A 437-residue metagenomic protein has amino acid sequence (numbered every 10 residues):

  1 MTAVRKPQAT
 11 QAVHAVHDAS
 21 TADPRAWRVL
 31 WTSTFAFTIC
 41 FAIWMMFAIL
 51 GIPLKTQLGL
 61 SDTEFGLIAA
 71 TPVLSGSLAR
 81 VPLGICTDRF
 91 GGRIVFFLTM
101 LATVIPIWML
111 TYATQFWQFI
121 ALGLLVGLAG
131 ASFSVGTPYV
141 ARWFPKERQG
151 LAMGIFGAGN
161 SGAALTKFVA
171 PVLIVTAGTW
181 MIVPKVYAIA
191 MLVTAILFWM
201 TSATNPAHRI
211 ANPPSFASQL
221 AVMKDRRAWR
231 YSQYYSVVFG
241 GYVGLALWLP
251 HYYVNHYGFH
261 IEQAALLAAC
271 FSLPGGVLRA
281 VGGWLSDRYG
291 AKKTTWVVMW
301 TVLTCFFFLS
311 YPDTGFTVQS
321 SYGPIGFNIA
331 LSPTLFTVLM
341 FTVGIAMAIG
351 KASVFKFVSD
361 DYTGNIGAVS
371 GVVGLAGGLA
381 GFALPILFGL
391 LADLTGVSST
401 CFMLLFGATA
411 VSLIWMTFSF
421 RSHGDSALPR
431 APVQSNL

Functional and structural regions predicted by a protein language model:
A12-P24, N205-S232, L437: Juxtamembrane intracellular "pre-TM" segments in multi-pass secondary transporters
F47-I49, R226-V277: Extracytoplasmic gate region of multi-pass secondary transporters
L78-W117: Conserved MFS/SLC helix-loop-helix module at the cytosolic interface between two early adjacent transmembrane helices
L122-G159: Cytoplasmic helix-loop-helix junction between adjacent transmembrane helices in 12-TM secondary transporters
R148-V169, G374-L384: Glycine-rich segments within core transmembrane alpha-helices of 12-TM secondary carriers
I155-S202: Helix-loop-helix hairpin linking two adjacent transmembrane segments in secondary transporters
A188-R209, S412-F420: C-terminal membrane-cytosol helix-exit motif in multi-pass small-molecule transporters
K292-V354: C-terminal transmembrane helical hairpin of 12-TM major facilitator-type secondary transporters
